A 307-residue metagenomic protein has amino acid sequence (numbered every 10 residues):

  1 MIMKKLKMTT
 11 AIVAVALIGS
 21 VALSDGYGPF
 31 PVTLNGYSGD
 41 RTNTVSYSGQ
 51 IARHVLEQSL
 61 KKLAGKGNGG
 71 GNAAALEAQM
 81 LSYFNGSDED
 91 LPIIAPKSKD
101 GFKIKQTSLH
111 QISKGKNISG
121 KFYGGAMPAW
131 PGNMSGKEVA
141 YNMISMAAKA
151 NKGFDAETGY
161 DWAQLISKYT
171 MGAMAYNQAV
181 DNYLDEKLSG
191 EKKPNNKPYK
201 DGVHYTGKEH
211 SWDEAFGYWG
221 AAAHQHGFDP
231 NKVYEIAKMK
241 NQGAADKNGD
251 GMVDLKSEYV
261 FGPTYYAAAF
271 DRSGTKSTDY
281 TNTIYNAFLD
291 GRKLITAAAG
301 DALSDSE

Functional and structural regions predicted by a protein language model:
I2-L23: Gram-negative bacterial Sec-dependent N-terminal signal peptides
D25-E307: Mature extracytoplasmic or organellar-lumen-exposed domains after removal of signal/transit peptides
